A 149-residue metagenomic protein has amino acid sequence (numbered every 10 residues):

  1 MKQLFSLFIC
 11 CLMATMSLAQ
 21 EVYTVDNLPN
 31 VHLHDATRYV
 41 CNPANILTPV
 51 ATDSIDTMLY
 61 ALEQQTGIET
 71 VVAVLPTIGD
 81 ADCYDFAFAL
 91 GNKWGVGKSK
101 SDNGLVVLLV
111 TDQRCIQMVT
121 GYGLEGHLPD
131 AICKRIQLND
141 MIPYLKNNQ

Functional and structural regions predicted by a protein language model:
M1-T24: Bacterial Sec-dependent N-terminal signal peptides
Q20-Q149: Folded, non-transmembrane soluble domains that reside on the lumenal/extracytoplasmic side of membranes
